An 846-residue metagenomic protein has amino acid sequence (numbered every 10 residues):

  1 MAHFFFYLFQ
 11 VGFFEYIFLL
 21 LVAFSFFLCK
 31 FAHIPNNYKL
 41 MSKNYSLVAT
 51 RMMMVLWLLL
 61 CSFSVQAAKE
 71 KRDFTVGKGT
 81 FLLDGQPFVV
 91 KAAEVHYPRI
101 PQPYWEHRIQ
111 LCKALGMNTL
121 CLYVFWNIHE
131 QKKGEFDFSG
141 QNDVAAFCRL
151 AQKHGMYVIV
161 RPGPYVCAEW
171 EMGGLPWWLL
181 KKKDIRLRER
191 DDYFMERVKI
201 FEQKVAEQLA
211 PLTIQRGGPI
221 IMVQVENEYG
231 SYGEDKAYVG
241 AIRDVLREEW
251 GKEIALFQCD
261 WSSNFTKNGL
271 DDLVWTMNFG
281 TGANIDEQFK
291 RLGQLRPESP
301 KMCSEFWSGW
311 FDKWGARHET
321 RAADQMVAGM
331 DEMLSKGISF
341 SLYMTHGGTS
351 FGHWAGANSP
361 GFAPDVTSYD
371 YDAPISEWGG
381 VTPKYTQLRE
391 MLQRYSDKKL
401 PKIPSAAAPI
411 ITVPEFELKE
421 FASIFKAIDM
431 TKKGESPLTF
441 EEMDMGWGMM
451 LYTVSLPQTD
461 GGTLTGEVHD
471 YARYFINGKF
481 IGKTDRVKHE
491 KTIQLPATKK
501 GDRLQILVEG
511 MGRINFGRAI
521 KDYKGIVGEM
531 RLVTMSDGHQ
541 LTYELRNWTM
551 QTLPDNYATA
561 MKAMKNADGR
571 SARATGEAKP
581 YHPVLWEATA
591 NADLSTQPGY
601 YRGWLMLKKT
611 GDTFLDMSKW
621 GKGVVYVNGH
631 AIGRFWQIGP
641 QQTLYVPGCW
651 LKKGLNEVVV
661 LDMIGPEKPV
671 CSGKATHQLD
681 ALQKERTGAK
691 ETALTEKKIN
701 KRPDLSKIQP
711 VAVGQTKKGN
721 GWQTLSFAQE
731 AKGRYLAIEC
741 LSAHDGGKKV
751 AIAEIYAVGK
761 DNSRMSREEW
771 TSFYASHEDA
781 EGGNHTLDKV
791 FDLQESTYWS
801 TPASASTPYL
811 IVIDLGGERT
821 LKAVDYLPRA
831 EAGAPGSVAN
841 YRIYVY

Functional and structural regions predicted by a protein language model:
E70-Y104, Q110-A114, E135, G140-R149 (+4 more regions): Extended substrate-binding grooves/exosites of carbohydrate-active enzymes
Y104-F125, H154-I159: Catalytic domains of carbohydrate-active enzymes, especially glycoside hydrolases
G163, I214-N227, L246-T266, T345: Aromatic-lined carbohydrate-recognition surfaces of secreted/lumenal glycan-active proteins
V198-A210, R216-Q224, D235-K236, R243 (+14 more regions): Carbohydrate-binding surfaces of carbohydrate-active enzymes
M430-E435, N566, E577, N628 (+3 more regions): Disordered, acidic Ser/Thr/Pro-rich linker "stalks" and the adjacent N-terminal cap of the next globular domain
W447-S455, T596-M606, G721-Q723, A803-G817: Short beta-strands within extracellular/lumenal beta-sheet-rich domains
L456-D470, K609-K619, L736-C740, T820-A832: A short beta-strand element within beta-rich, extracytoplasmic domains of secreted/secretory-pathway proteins
G461-I476, L605-N628, F635-W636, V658-L661: Aromatic-lined ligand-binding clefts that engage carbohydrates, nucleic acids, or primary amines
